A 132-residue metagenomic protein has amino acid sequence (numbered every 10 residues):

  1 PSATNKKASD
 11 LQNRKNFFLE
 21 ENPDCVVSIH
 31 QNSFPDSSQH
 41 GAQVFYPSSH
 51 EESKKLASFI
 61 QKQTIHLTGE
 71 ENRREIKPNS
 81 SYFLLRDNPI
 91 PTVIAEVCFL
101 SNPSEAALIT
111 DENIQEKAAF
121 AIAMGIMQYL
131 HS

Functional and structural regions predicted by a protein language model:
P1-S58: Catalytic-core regions of hydrolytic enzymes
N13, K62, A107: Charged/polar, solvent-exposed surface patches and flexible loops
N16, E21, S28, P35-D36 (+1 more regions): Active-site-adjacent mobile loop/cap segments within catalytic or ligand-binding domains
F45-S49, Q63-H66, E112-E116: Short, low-complexity, polar/charged sequence segments that are solvent-exposed and flexible
E52-P78: Active-site-adjacent substrate-binding region of metalloamidase/peptidase-like peptide-processing proteins
